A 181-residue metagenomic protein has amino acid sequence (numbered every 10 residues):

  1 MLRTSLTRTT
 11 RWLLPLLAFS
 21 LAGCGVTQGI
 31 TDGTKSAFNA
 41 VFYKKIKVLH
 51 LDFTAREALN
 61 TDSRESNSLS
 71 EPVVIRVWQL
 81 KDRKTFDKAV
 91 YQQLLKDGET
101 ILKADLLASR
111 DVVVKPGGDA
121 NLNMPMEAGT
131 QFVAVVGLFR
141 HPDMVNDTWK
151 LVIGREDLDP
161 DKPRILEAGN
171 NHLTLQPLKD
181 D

Functional and structural regions predicted by a protein language model:
L2-L13: Bacterial N-terminal signal peptides that target proteins for export
S20-G23: C-terminal motif of bacterial Sec signal peptides marking the signal peptidase cleavage site
G25-Q28: Bacterial signal peptide processing site
D32-F53: Post-signal peptide N-terminal segment of mature Sec-exported envelope proteins
L51-S66: Short amphipathic, basic-aromatic surface patches that mediate peripheral association with negatively charged
E65-R76: Short coil-to-beta strand junction motifs in C2/discoidin
D119-M126: Exposed aromatic-hydrophobic patches
Q131-R140: A short, solvent-exposed beta-strand micro-motif common in secreted/extracellular proteins
